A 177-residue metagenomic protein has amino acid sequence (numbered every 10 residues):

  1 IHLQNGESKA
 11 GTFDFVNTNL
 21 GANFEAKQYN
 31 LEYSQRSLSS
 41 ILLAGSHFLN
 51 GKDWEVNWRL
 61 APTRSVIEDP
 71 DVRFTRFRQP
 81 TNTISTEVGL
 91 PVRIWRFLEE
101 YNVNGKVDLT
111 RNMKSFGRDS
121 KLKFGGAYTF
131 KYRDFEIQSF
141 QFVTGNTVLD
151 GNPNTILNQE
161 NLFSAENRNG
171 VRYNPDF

Functional and structural regions predicted by a protein language model:
I1-A22: Periplasmic-side early beta-strands and strand-to-turn transitions of outer-membrane beta-barrels
H2-Q4, E32-F177: Face-selective signature of the C-terminal outer-membrane beta-barrel domain
F24-Q28: Flexible glycine/proline-enriched surface loops and loop-helix/loop-strand junctions
